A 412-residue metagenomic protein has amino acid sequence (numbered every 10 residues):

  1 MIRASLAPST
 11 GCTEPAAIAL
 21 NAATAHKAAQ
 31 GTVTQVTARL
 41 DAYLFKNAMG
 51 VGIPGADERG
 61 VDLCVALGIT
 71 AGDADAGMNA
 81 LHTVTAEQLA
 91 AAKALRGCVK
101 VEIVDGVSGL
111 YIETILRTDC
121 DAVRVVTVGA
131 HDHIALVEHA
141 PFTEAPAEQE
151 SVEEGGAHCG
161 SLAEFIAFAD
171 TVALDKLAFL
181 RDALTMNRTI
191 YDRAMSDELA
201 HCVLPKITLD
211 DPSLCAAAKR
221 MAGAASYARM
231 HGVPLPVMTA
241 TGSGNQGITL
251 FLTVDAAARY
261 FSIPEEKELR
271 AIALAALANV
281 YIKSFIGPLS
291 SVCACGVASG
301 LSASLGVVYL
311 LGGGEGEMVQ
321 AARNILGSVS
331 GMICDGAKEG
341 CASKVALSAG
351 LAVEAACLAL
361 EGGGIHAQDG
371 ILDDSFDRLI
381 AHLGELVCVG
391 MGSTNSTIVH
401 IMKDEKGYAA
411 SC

Functional and structural regions predicted by a protein language model:
P8-T24, L235-L252, A294-A298: Conserved phosphate/anionic-ligand binding catalytic regions in large, soluble enzymes, centered on
S9, T13, A42-L44, T127-D132 (+5 more regions): A structural signal for small-residue-enriched, beta-sheet-centric alpha/beta enzyme cores and oligomeric scaffold folds
P15-G31, G247-I263, S304-G312: Alpha-helical support elements that line or immediately flank enzyme active sites and cofactor-binding pockets
T32-V36, A76-L81, K100-E102, D175-L180 (+6 more regions): Flexible, glycine/charged-enriched surface loops at secondary-structure junctions
V33-M78, L89-K100, K267-E317, A321 (+1 more regions): A structural-propensity feature for long, helix-poor, extended segments
D41-Y43, R59-L95, E102, V107-T118 (+3 more regions): Mobile "lid/hinge" segments at catalytic clefts and subdomain interfaces of large enzymes
R96-G232, T397-C412: Signature of multi-pass transmembrane helix bundles
P212, A216, R229-I263: Membrane-embedded translocation segments of transport machinery
